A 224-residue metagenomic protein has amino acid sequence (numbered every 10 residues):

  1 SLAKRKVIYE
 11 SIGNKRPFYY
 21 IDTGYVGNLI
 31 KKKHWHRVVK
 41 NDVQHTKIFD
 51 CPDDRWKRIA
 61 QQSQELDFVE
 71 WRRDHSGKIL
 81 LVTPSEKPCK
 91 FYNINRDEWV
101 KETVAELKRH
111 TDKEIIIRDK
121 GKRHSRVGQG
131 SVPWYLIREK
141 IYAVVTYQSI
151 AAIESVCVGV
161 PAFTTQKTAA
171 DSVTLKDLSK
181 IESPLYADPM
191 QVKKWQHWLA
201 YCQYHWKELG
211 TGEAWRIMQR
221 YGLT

Functional and structural regions predicted by a protein language model:
S1-K32: Extended catalytic core of nucleotide-activated donor transferases of GT-like folds
S1-V7, D54, Q61-E70, P84-C89: Aromatic- and Gly/Pro-rich donor/ligand-binding loops that form nucleotide- or phosphate-bearing donor binding pockets
L2-R5, G24-G27, P84-P88, G121-H124 (+2 more regions): Short, solvent-exposed loop/turn segments at secondary-structure junctions
K15-Y19, K33-V38, R123-Y135, Y142 (+2 more regions): Active-site regions of enzymes building and remodeling cell-envelope glycoconjugates
F18, I79, K113-I115, A162 (+1 more regions): Hydrophobic anchor at the start of a short beta-strand that flanks the dinucleotide cofactor-binding loop
I30-S76, S172-T224: Leloir-type glycosyltransferase catalytic cores
F68-H124: Conserved catalytic-core segment of nucleotide-activated headgroup transferases in glycan assembly
K108-F163, K167: Donor nucleotide-activated moiety binding/catalytic core segment of transferases that use nucleotide-activated donors
